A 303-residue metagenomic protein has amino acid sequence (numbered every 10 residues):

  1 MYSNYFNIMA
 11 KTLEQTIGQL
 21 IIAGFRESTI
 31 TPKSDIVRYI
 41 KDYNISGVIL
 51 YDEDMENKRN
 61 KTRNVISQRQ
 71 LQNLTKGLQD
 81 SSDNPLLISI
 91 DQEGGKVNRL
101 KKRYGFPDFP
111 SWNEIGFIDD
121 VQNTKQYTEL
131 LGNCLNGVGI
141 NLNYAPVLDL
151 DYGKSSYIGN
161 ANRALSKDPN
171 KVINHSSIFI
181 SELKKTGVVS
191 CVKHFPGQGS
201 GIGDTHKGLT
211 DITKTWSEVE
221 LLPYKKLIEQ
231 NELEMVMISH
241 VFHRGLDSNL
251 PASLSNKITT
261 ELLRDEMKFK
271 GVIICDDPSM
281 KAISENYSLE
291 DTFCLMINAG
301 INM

Functional and structural regions predicted by a protein language model:
M1-I8: Short, Lys/Arg-enriched N-terminal segments with co-localized hydrophobic residues within the first ~10-30 amino acids
T12, G24-F25, P32, R38 (+5 more regions): Second-shell residues forming the walls of enzyme active-site clefts
S28, E53-N57, G94-G95: Short active-site-proximal "capping" loops at secondary-structure junctions
D35-D54, L130, G137-L142: Catalytic domains of carbohydrate-active enzymes, especially glycoside hydrolases
E93-P107, N141-N162, V189-L209, S239: Active-site-proximal loop/short-helix segments that contain or immediately flank catalytic acid/base residue(s)
Y104-D119, R163-S166: A charged helix-plus-loop insertion that forms the helical arch/lid used to bind and gate nucleic-acid substrates
D119-I140, E220, T292-N298: Alpha-helical scaffold segments that flank or form the walls of functional sites
